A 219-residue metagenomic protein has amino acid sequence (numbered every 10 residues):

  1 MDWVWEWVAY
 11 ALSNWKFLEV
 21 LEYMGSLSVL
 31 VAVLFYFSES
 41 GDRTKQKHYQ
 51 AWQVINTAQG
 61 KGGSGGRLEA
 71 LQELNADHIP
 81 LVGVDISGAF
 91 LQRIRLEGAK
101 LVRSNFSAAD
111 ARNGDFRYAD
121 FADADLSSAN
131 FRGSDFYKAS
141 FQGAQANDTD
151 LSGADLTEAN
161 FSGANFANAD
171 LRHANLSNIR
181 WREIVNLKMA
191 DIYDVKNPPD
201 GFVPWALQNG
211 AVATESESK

Functional and structural regions predicted by a protein language model:
M1-W5: N-terminal intrinsically disordered, acidic low-complexity segments at the extreme N-terminus
E6, Y10-G41: Membrane-embedded hydrophobic alpha-helical segments
N14, Q59-G62, L71-K219: Tandem repeat scaffolds
V33-F37, Q53-Q59, D191-I192: Charged, low-complexity surface segments at secondary-structure and domain boundaries
Y36-W52: Transmembrane-cytosolic junction motif
K47-G65: Short extracytoplasmic/periplasmic juxtamembrane "stem" segments immediately C-terminal to an N-terminal membrane anchor
